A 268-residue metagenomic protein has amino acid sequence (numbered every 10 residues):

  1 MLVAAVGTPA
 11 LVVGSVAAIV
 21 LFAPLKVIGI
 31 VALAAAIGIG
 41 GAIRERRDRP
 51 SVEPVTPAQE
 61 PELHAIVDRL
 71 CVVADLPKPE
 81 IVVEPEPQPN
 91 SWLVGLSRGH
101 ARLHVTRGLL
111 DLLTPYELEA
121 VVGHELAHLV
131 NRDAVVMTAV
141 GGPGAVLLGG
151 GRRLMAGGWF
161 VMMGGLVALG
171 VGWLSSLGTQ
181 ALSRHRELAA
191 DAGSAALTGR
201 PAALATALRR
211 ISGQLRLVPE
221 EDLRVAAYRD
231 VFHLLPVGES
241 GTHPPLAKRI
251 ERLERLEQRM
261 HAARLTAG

Functional and structural regions predicted by a protein language model:
M1-W92, V146-Q180, R184, S212-R216 (+1 more regions): Hydrophobic or amphipathic, alpha-helical segments that drive membrane association/targeting
V67, V105, H124, A190 (+2 more regions): Residue-level signature of catalytic and energy-coupling elements of molecular machines, predominantly ATP/GTP-dependent
D68-C71, R184-R200: An active-site-proximal "capping" alpha-helix that borders the catalytic cofactor pocket
V73-H100, S194-G268: Active-site-proximal gating segments in proteases and membrane effectors
V105-A120: Short pre-active-site segment immediately N-terminal to the catalytic Zn-binding motif
A120-H128, R132, A190-D191: Active-site recognition of the HExxH zinc-binding catalytic motif
L126-G142, A202: Catalytic Zn2+-binding segment of zinc metalloproteases
